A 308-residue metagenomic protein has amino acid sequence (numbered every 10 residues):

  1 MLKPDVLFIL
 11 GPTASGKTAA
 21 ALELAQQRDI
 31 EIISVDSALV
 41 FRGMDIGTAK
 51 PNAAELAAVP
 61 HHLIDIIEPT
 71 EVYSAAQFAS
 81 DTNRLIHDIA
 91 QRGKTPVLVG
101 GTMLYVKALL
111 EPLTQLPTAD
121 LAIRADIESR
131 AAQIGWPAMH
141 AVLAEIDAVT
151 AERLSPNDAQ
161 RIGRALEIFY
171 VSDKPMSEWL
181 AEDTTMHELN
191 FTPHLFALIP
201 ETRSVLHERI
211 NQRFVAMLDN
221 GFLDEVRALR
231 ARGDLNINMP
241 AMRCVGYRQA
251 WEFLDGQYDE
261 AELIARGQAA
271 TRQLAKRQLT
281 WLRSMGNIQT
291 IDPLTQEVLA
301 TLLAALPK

Functional and structural regions predicted by a protein language model:
M1-K308: Phosphate/pyrophosphate-binding catalytic cores of soluble transferases and nucleic-acid-acting enzymes
